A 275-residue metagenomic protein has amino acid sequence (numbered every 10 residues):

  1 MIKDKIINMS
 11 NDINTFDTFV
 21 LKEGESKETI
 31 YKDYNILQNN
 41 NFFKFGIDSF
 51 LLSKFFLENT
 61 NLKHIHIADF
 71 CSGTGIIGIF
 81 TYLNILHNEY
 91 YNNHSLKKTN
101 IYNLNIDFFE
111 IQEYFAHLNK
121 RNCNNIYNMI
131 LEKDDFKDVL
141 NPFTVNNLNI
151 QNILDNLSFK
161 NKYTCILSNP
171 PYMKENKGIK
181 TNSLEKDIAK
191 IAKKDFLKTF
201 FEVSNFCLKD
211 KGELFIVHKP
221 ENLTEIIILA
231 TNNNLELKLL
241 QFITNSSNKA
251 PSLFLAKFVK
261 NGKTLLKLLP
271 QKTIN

Functional and structural regions predicted by a protein language model:
M1-S26, Y91-N100: Short, low-complexity, intrinsically disordered N-terminal peptides in bacterial proteins
N14-H66, F70-N88, F254-K257, N261 (+1 more regions): SAM-dependent Rossmann-like transferase core, predominantly class I methyltransferases with a strong bias toward
N35, N105, P142-T144, E236-L239: Conserved beta-strand segments of alpha/beta enzyme cores
N41, K194-P251, L255-A256: Conserved Class I SAM-dependent methyltransferase catalytic core
I47-K54, H117, L148, D195-E202: Short, contiguous clusters of charged residues that form electrostatic/catalytic patches at enzyme active sites, used
S53, N182-E185, N232-N233: Glycine-rich, phosphate-binding/catalytic loops in enzymes
K54-F159, C165-I179: Conserved SAM/SAH cofactor-binding pocket of Class I
P170-T199: Mobile active-site "lid"/loop adjacent to the S-adenosyl-L-methionine
